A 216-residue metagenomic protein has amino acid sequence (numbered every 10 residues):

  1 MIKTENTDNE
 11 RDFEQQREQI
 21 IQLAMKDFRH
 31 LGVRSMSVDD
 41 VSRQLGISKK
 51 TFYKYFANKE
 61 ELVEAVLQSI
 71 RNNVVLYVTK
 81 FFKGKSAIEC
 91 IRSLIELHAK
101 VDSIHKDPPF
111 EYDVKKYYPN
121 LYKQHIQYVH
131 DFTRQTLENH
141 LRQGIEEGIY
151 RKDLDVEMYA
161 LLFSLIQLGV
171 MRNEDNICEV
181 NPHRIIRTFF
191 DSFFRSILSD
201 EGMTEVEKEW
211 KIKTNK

Functional and structural regions predicted by a protein language model:
M1-E5, N139-Q143, E147, N176-K216: C-terminal peripheral helix-coil segments that are non-catalytic and often amphipathic
M1-L31, S35-Q44, E61: Basic, helix-initiating cap at the start of DNA-binding domains
F13, V63, L67, R71 (+3 more regions): Amphipathic, non-transmembrane alpha-helical scaffold segments
I20, N58-V63, N73-V74: Short amphipathic alpha-helical segment with a characteristic S/N-K-E followed by hydrophobic residues
G46-F56: Short hydrophobic/aromatic patch on the recognition helix
A65, T79-P108, A160-F163: Hydrophobic alpha-helical connector segments
S103-E138, I145-I149: Short secondary-structure transition hinges
F132-Y159, I166, M171-E174, C178: Hydrophobic alpha-helical bundle segments that form small-molecule/ligand-binding pockets
